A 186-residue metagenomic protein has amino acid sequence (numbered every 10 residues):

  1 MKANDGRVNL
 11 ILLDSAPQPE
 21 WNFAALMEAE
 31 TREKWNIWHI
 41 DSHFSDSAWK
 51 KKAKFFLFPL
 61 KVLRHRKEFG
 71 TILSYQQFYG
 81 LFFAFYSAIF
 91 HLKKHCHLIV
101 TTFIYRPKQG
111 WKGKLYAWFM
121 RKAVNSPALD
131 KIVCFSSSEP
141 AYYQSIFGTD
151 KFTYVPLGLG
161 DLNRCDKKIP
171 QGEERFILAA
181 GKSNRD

Functional and structural regions predicted by a protein language model:
M1-F44, K67-F69: N-terminal subdomain of nucleotide-sugar transferases
M1-K2, G158-E174: Acidic anion/phosphate-binding donor-loop and adjacent secondary structure in glycosyltransferase catalytic cores
F58-G80, I99: Short N-terminal targeting/anchoring amphipathic segment
L60-E68, L92, G113-I132: Membrane-proximal helix-turn-helix segments that form the acceptor-binding/catalytic region of lipid-linked
T71-L73, F90-P107: Active-site proximal beta-strand in glycosyltransferases
H97, R106-A123, D161-N163: Nucleotide-sugar donor phosphate/pyrophosphate-binding loop at the beta->alpha transition of glycosyltransferases
A128-Q144, G148-D166, A179: Donor nucleotide-sugar binding/catalytic pocket of nucleotide-sugar-dependent glycosyltransferases
P170-R185: Conserved donor-binding/catalytic core segment of Leloir-type glycosyltransferases
